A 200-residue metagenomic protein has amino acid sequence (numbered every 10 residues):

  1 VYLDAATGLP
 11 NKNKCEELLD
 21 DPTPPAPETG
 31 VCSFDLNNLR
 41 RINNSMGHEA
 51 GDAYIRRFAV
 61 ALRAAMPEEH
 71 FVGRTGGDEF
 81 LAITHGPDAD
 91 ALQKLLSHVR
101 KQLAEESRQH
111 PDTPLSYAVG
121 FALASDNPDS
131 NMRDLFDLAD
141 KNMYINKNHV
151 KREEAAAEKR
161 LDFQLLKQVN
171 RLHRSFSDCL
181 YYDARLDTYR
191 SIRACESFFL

Functional and structural regions predicted by a protein language model:
Y2, T7-G30, N37-P67, G73-G77 (+4 more regions): Conserved long alpha-helical elements within nucleotide-processing catalytic cores of c-di-GMP signaling and class III
L18, E153-N170: Active-site core of bacterial EAL-family cyclic-dinucleotide phosphodiesterase domains
H48, H85, A89, Q93-R100 (+3 more regions): Catalytic-core segments of nucleotide cyclases and related cyclic-nucleotide turnover enzymes
T113-A118: PAS and PAS-like sensory/regulatory domains
Y181-D183, D187-Y189: Short, low-complexity segments with poor structural confidence in diverse proteins
F198-F199: Short, intrinsically disordered C-terminal tails of secreted or membrane-associated proteins
